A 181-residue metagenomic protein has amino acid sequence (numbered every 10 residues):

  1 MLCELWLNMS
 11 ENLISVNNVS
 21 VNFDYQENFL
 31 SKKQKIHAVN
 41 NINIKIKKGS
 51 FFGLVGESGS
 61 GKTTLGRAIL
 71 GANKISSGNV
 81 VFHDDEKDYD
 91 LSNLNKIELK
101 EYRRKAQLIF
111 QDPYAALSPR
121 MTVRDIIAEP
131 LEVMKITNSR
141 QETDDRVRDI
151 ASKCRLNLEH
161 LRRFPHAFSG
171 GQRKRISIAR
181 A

Functional and structural regions predicted by a protein language model:
L30, N79-E101, S139: ABC ATPase NBD Q-loop/coupling interface
G53, R175-A181: ABC ATPase nucleotide-binding domain "signature" region
V55-E57: The feature captures the beta-strand-to-loop junction immediately N-terminal to the Walker
L70: Helix-to-loop junction immediately C-terminal to a conserved catalytic motif
E86, Q141-E159: Conserved ABC ATPase "signature" region
D112, M121-V133: Q-loop/switch helix immediately C-terminal to the Walker
F164-F168, Q172: Conserved ABC ATPase signature
